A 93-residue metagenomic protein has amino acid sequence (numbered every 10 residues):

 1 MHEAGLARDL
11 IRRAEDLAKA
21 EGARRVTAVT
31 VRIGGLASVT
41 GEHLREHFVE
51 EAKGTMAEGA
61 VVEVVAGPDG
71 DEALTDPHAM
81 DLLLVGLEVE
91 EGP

Functional and structural regions predicted by a protein language model:
M1-P93: N-terminal, polar/charged subdomain of small-to-medium soluble alpha/beta proteins
